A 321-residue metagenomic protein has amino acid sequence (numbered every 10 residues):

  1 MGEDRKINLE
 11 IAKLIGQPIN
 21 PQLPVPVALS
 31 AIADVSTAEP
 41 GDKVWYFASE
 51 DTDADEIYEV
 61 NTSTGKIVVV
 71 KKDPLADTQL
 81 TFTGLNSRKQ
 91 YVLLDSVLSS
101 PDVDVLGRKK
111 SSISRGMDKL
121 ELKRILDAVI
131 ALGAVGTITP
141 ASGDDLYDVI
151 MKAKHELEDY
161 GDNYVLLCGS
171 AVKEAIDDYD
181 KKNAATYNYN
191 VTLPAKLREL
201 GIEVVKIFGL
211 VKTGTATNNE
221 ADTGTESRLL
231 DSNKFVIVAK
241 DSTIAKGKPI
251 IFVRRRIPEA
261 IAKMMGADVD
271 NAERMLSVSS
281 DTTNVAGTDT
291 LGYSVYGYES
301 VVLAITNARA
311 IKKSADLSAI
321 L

Functional and structural regions predicted by a protein language model:
M1-Q17, L317-L321: Short, intrinsically disordered N-terminal pre-domain segments
D4-N8, V25, L146: Short amphipathic alpha-helical segments that mediate assembly, nucleic-acid/protein binding, or membrane association
R5, K182-L321: Sequence/fold signature of self-assembling virion shell proteins
A12-S87: Assembly/oligomerization interface modules of large self-assembling protein complexes
D55-E56, P101, A175-D177: Short helix/loop capping segments that flank catalytic or ligand/cofactor-binding pockets
A76-G136, L166, V285, D289-L303: Long, contiguous amphipathic alpha-helices that act as assembly "spine/axial" helices in icosahedral shell and virion
L85-D95, L166-V172, A239-D241, V253-R254 (+1 more regions): Helix N-cap / beta->alpha transition motif
A131-V204: Extended, solvent-exposed, turn-rich assembly/linker loops in the middle of proteins
